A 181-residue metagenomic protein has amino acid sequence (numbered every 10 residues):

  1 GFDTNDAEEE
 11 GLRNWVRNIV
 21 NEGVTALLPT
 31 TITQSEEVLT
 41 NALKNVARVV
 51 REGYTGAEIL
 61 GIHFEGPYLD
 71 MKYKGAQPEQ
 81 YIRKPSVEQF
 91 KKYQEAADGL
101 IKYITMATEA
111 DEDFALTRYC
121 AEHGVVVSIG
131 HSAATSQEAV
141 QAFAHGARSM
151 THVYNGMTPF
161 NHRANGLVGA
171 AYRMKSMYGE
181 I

Functional and structural regions predicted by a protein language model:
G1-E8: Di-metal (Zn2+ and/or Mg2+/Mn2+) metal-binding site signature of metallo-dependent hydrolases with the MBL/beta-CASP
N5, R13-A42, A57-D70, A97-E109 (+4 more regions): Divalent metal-dependent hydrolysis catalytic cores, especially in the metallo-beta-lactamase
A7, V38-A42, Q77-P85: Alpha-helix N-cap and loop-to-helix initiation/capping positions
E8-G11, A42-N45, S86-E88, R163-V168: Charged helix-capping and loop-helix junction motifs
L39-N41, K72-Q77, L116-T117, A139 (+1 more regions): Short acidic, glycine/serine/threonine-rich loops at helix termini
A42-G56, V140-A144: Short amphipathic alpha-helices and their capping/turn segments at secondary-structure boundaries
D70-E95: Conserved phosphate-binding/catalytic loop of the ribokinase/pfkB sugar-kinase fold
E95-I181: Active-site core of metal-dependent hydrolases
